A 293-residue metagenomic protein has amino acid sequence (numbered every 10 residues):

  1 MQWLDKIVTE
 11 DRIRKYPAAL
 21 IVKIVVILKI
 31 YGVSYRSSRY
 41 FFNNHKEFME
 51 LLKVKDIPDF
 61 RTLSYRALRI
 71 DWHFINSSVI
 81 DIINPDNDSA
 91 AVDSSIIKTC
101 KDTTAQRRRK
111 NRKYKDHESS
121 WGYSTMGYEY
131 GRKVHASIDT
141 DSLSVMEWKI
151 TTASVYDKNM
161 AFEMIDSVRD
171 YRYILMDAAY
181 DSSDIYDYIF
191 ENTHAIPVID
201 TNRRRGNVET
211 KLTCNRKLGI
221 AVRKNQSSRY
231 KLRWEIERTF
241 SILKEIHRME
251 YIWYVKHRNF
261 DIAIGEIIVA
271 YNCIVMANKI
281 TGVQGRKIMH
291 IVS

Functional and structural regions predicted by a protein language model:
M1-D11: Basic, low-complexity segments
D11-I13, N202-T213, V283, K287-I288 (+1 more regions): Arg/Lys-rich, glycine/proline-spaced intrinsically disordered segments in nuclear chromatin/transcription regulators
I13-A19, I27-V33, S64-Y65, R69-E191 (+1 more regions): Polybasic low-complexity intrinsically disordered regions
L20, F42-N44, D59-R61: Non-catalytic DNA-binding core/recognition domains of DNA-processing enzymes
R36-L52: DNA-recognition alpha helix
L51-I70: Major-groove recognition helix of helix-turn-helix-like DNA-binding domains
A178-R248, W253: Helix-centered, glycine/charged polyanion-binding patches within enzymatic domains that contact phosphate-containing
Q226-S293: Basic, amphipathic alpha-helical segments enriched in Lys/Arg and hydrophobic/aromatic residues
